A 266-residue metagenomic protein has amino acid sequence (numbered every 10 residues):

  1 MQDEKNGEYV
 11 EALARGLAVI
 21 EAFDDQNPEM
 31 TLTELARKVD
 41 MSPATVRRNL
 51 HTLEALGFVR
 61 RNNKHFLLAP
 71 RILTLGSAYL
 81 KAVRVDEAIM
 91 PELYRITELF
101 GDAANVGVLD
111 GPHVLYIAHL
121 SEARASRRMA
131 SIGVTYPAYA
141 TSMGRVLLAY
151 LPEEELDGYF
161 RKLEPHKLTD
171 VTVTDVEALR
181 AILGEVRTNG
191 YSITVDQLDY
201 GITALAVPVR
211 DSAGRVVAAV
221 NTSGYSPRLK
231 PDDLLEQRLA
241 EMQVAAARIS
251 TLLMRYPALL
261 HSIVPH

Functional and structural regions predicted by a protein language model:
M1-D86, Y94, A247-R255: N-terminal helix-turn-helix
Y9-L13, L32, A69, A82 (+8 more regions): Short, structured helix-loop boundary elements
L67-L163: Amphipathic alpha-helical effector-binding/dimerization core of metabolite-sensing transcriptional regulators
A88-I96, F160-A206, L252: Short, basic/aromatic recognition patches
V209-S212: Sensor-regulatory modules in signal-transduction proteins
V217-H266: Juxtadomain coupling helices with adjacent low-complexity linkers
